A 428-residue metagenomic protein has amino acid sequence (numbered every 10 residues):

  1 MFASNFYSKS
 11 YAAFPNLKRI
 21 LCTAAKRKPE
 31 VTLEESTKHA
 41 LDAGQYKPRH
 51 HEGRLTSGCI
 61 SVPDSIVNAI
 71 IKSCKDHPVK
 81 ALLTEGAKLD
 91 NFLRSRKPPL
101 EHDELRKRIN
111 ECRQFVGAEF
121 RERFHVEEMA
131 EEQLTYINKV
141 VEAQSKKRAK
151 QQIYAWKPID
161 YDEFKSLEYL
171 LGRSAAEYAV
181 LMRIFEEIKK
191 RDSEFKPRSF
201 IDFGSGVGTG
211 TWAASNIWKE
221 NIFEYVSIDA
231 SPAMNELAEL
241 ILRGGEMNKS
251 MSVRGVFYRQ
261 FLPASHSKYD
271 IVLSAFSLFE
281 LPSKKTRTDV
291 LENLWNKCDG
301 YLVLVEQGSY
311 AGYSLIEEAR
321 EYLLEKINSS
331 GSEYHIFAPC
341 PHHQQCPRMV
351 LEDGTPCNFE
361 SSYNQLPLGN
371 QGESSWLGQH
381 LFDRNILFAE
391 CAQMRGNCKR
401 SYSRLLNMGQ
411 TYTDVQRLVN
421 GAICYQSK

Functional and structural regions predicted by a protein language model:
A24-Q151, A155: N-terminal auxiliary segments of SAM/dcSAM-dependent transferases
Y154-D192: Class I SAM-dependent methyltransferase Rossmann-like catalytic core, especially the SAM/SAH-binding loop
K196-G206: Conserved class I S-adenosyl-L-methionine
V207-E220: Conserved SAM-binding loop of SAM-dependent methyltransferases across substrates and taxa, primarily the Class I
L237-H266: S-adenosyl-L-methionine
D270-K284: A short SAM/SAH-binding and catalytic strip from SAM-dependent methyltransferases
C298-Q307: Conserved beta-strand signature within the Rossmann-like core of class I S-adenosyl-L-methionine
Y363-K428: C-terminal lobe and adjacent flexible extensions of AdoMet/dcAdoMet transferase-like proteins
